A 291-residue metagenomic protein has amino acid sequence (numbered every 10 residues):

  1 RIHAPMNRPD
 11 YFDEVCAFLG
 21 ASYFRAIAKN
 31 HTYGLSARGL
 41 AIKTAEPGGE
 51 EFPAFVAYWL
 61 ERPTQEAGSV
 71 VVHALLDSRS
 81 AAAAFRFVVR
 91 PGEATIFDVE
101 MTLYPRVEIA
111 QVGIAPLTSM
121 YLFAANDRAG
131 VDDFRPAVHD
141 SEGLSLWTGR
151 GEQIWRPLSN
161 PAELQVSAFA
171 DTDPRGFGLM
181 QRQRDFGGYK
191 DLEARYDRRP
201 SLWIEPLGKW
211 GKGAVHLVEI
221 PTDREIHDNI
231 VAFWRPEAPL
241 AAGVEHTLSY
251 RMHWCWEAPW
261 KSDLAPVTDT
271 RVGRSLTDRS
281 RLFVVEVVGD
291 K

Functional and structural regions predicted by a protein language model:
R1-E50, Y58-T64: Auxiliary tRNA-acceptor-end handling modules of aminoacyl-tRNA synthetases
N7-Y33, I114, S119-L248, H253-D263: A contiguous, surface-exposed recognition patch within enzymatic or periplasmic domains that forms
G34-G92, G208-D228: Extended, loop-rich substrate-binding clefts of extracytoplasmic carbohydrate-active enzymes
F55-Y58, A83-R86, A232-E237, T268-V272 (+1 more regions): Short structured motifs
A74, F97-P105, Y250, R281-G289: Short, well-ordered beta-strand segments enriched in hydrophobic/aromatic residues
R86-R135: Acidic (Asp/Glu-rich), glycine- and aromatic
V88-A94, E237-A242, G273-L276: Short, solvent-exposed beta-strand/turn "edge" segments of beta-rich domains on protein surfaces
W260-D290: Surface beta-strand/loop "capping" patches
